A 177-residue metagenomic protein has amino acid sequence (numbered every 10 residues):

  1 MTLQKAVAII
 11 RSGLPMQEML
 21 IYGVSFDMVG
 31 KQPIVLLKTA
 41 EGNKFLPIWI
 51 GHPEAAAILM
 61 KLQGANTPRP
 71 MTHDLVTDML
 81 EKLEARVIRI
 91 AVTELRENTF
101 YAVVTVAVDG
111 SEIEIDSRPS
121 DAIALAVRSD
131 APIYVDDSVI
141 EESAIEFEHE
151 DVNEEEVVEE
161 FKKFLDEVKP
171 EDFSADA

Functional and structural regions predicted by a protein language model:
A6-A8: Acidic, Ala/Val/Gly-enriched low-complexity intrinsically disordered segments
I10-A177: Divalent-cation
